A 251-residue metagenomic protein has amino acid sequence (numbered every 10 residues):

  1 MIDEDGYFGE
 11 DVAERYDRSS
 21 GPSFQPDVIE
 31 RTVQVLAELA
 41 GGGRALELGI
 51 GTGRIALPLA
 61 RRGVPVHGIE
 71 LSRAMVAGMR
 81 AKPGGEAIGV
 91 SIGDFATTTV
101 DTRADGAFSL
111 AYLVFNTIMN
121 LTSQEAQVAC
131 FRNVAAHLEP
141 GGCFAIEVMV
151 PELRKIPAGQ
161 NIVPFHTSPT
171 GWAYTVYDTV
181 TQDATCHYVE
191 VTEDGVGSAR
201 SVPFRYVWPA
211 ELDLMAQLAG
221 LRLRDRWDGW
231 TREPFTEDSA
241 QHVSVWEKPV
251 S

Functional and structural regions predicted by a protein language model:
M1-G41: Conserved class I S-adenosyl-L-methionine
G42-G51: Conserved class I S-adenosyl-L-methionine
T52-T99: Class I SAM-dependent methyltransferase SAM/SAH-binding core
V100-L110: A short acidic, Gly/Pro-enriched loop at the edge of an enzyme's catalytic core that lines a small-molecule cofactor
S109-E125: A short SAM/SAH-binding and catalytic strip from SAM-dependent methyltransferases
V128-P140: A short glycine-rich, Lys/Arg-flanked "PGG" loop and its adjoining helix->strand segment in the class I
A145-M215: SAM-dependent methyltransferase
P209-S251: C-terminal lobe and adjacent flexible extensions of AdoMet/dcAdoMet transferase-like proteins
